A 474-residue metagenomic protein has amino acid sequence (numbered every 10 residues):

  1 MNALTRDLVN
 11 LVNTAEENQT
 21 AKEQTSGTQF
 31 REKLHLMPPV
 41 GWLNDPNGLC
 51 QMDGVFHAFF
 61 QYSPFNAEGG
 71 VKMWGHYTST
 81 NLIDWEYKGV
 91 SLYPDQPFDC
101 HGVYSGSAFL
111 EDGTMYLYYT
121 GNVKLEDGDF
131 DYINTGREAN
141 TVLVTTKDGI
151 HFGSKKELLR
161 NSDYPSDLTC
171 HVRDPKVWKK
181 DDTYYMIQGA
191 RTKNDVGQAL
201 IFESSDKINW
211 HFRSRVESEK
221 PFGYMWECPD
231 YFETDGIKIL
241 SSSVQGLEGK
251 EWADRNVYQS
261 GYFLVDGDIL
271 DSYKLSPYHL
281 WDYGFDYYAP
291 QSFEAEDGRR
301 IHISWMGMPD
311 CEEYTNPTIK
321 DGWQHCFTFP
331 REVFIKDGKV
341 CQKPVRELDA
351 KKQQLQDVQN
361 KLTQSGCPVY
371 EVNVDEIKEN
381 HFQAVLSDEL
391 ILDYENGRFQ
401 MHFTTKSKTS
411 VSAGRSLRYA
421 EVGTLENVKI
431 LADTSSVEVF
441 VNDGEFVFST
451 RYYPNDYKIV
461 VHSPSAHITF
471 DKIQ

Functional and structural regions predicted by a protein language model:
M1-D174, K179-F222, D235-Y283, M306-L355 (+3 more regions): Beta-rich carbohydrate-recognition and catalytic domains
E16-K22, Y258-Q474: Beta-rich accessory regions
A108, Y231, S292: Catalytic nucleophile loop of clan PA
W226-P229, Y288-P290: Repeated scaffold domains used in trafficking and secretory/extracellular systems, primarily beta-propellers
